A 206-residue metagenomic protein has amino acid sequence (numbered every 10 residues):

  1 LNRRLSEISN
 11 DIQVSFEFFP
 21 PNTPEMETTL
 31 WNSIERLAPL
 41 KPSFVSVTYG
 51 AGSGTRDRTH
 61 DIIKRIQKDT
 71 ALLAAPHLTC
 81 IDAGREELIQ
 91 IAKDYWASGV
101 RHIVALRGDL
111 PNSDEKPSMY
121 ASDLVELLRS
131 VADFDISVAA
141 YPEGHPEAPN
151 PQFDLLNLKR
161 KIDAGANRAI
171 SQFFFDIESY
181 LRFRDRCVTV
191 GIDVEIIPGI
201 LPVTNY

Functional and structural regions predicted by a protein language model:
L1-F16, T23, Q67: N-terminal amphipathic alpha-helix/helix-capping segment at the start of soluble metabolic enzymes
L5-S9, I34-K41, H60-A71, A92-V100 (+2 more regions): Acidic (Asp/Glu)-rich catalytic clusters
I12-P20, S43-V47, A74-L78, I103-A105 (+4 more regions): Hydrophobic faces of well-ordered beta-strands that scaffold small-molecule active sites in alpha/beta enzyme cores
Q13-W31, A74-E86, S137-F153: Active-site mouth loops of central-metabolism enzymes
P21, P42-D61, G108-P117, N167-R186: Glycine-rich, proline-tolerant flexible connector loops at the mouths of alpha/beta enzymes
S53-H77, S118-A139, L181-I200: Alpha-helix-loop-beta-strand connector modules within alpha/beta enzyme cores
C80-D94, E115-S118: Glycine-rich anion/phosphate-binding loops
L88, A132-Y206: Active-site-adjacent structural elements that line small-molecule/cofactor binding pockets in enzymes
